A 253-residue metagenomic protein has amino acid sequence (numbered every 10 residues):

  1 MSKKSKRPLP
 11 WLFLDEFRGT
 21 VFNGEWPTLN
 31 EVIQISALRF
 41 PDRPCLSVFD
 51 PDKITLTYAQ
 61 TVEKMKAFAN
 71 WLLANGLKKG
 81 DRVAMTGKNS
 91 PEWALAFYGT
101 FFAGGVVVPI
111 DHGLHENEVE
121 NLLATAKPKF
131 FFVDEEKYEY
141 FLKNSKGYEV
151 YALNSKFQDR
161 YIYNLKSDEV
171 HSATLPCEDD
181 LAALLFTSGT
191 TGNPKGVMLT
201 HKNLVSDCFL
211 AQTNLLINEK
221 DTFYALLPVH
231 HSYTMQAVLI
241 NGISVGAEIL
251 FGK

Functional and structural regions predicted by a protein language model:
K6-L14, V32-L56: AMP-dependent adenylate-forming
W11, D50, E136-E178: ANL superfamily adenylate-forming
G24-E25, D42-S90, A94-Y98, H115-E120 (+1 more regions): Conserved AMP-binding/adenylate-forming core of the ANL superfamily
P41-P44, D168-F186, N193, L216-T222: Conserved pre-ATP/AMP-binding loop-to-beta segment of ANL
T55-A59, A182-S206: Conserved AMP-binding A3 loop
N70, H112-F141, D207-Y224: Conserved ATP-dependent adenylate/AMP-binding module captured primarily in the ANL superfamily
R82, K88-V108, H112-E116, T125-F130 (+2 more regions): A short helix-loop-beta submotif of the ANL/AMP-binding
V205-T222, V229-K253: Conserved AMP-binding/adenylation subdomain of ANL enzymes
